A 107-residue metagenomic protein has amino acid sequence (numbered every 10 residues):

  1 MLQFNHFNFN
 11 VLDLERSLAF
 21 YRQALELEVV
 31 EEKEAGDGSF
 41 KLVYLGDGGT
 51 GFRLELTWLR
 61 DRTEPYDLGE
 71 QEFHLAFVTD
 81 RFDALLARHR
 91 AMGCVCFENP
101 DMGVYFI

Functional and structural regions predicted by a protein language model:
L2, N8-G51: Core segments of cupin and vicinal oxygen chelate
L2, V30-K33, Y44, D83-I107: Vicinal oxygen chelate
F4-H6, E70-L75: Eukaryotic phosphotyrosine signaling hubs
G48-F52, D61-T63, F82-D83: Short, charged/polar surface micro-motifs in flexible loops or helix N-caps
L54-T57, F106: Conserved beta-strand in the GNAT
T63-G69: Unchanged
L75-V78, F82-D83: Mid-chain, well-packed structural core segment of small domains
